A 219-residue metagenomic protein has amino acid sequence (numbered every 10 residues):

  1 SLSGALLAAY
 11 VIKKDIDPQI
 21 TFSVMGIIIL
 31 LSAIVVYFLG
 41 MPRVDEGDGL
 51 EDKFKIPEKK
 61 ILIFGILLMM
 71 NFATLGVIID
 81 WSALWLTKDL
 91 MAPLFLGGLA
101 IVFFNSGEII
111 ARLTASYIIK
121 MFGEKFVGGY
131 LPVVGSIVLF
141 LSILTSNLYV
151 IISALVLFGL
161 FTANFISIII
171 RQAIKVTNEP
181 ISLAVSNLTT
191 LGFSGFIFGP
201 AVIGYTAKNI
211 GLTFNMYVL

Functional and structural regions predicted by a protein language model:
A9, T21, G26-G47: C-terminal membrane-cytosol helix-exit motif in multi-pass small-molecule transporters
Y10-I27, I203-L219: A membrane-interface helix-boundary motif in multi-pass transporters
K59-V102, I109: Extracytoplasmic gate region of multi-pass secondary transporters
A111-G123, A207-K208: Helix-to-loop junctions at the C-terminal end of transmembrane segments in multipass secondary transporters
F126-L141: Structural signature of the two symmetry-related core transmembrane helices
Y149-L157: Paired small-residue
A163-T177: Intracellular juxtamembrane helix-capping segments at the cytosolic ends of symmetry-related transmembrane helices
E179-L212: A late C-terminal transmembrane helix in Major Facilitator Superfamily
